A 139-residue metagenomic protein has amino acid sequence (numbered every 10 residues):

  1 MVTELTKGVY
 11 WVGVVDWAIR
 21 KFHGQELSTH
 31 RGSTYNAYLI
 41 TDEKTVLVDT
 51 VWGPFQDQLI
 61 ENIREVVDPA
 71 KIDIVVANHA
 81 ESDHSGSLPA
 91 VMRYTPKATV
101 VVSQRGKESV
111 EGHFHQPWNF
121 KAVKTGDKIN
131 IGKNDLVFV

Functional and structural regions predicted by a protein language model:
V2-E65: Conserved beta-strand hairpin/beta-sheet module of binuclear metal-dependent hydrolase folds, prominently
T3-K7, V102-V139: Metallo-beta-lactamase
D16-R20, E26, P54-D57, N78-E81 (+3 more regions): A short linear-motif detector with a strong N-terminal bias
I19, A80-S85, K107-V110, D127: Active-site environment of divalent metal-dependent phosphoester hydrolases
T29-S33, V66-P69, Y94-K97, N119-V123 (+1 more regions): Short, low-complexity, polar/charged sequence segments that are solvent-exposed and flexible
Y35, K71-I72, S109, K124: Short, intrinsically disordered/low-complexity patches at protein termini and at juxtamembrane boundaries
E43, P54-V101: Active-site metal-binding motif and surrounding structural segment of the metallo-beta-lactamase
V46-T50, I74-A77, V137-F138: Short catalytic-loop micro-motif centered on adjacent basic/acidic residues
